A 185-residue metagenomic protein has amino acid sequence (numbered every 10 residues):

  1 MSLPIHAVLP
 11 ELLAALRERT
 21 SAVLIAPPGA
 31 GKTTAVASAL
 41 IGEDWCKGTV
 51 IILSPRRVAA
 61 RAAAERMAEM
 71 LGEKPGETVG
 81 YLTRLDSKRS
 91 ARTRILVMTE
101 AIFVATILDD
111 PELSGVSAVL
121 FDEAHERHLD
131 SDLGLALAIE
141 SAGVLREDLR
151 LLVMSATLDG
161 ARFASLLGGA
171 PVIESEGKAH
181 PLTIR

Functional and structural regions predicted by a protein language model:
M1-P10: N-terminal pre-Walker A segment at the start of P-loop NTPase domains
H6, A15, T20-R185: Conserved P-loop/Walker A NTP-binding site and adjacent catalytic elements of P-loop NTPases
